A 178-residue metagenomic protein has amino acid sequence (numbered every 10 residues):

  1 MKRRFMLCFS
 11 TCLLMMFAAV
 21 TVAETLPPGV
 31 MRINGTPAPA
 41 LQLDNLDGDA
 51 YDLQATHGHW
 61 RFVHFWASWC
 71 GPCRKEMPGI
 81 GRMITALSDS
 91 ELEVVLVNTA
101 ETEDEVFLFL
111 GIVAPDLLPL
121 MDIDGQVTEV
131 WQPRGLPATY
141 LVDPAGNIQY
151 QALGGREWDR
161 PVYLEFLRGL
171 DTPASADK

Functional and structural regions predicted by a protein language model:
M1-F9: Bacterial N-terminal signal peptides that target proteins for export
C8-A18: Bacterial N-terminal signal peptides
A19-A23: Sec/Tat signal peptide C-region and signal peptidase I cleavage site
E24-L53: N-terminal "domain-start" segment that seeds a small globular fold
Q54-G71: Short active-site neighborhood of thiol/selenol oxidoreductases, capturing the structured segment around
R74-V113, I123-V130: Structural microenvironment flanking redox-active thiols in thiol-disulfide oxidoreductases
L108-D116, D122-R168: Thiol/disulfide oxidoreductase modules built on the thioredoxin-like
